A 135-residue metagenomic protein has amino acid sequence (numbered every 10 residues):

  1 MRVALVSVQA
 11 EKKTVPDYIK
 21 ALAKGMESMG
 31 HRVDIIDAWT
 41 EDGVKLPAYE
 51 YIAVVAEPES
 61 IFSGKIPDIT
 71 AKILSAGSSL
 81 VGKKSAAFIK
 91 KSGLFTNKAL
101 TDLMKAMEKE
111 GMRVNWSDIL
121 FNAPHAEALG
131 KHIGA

Functional and structural regions predicted by a protein language model:
V3-A10, T14-A135: FMN-binding flavodoxin-like domain, especially the glycine-rich phosphate-binding loop
